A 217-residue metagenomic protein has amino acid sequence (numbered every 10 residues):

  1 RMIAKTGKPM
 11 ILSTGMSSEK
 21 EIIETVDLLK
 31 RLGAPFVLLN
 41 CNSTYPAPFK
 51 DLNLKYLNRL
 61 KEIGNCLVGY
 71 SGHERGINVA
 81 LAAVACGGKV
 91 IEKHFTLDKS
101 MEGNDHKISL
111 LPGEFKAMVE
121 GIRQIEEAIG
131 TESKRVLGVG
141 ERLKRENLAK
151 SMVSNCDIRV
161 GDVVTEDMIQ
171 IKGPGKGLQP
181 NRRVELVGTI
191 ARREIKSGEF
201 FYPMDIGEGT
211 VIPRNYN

Functional and structural regions predicted by a protein language model:
R1-N217: Catalytic cores and adjacent flexible loops of soluble metabolic enzymes that perform enolate/carbanion chemistry on
